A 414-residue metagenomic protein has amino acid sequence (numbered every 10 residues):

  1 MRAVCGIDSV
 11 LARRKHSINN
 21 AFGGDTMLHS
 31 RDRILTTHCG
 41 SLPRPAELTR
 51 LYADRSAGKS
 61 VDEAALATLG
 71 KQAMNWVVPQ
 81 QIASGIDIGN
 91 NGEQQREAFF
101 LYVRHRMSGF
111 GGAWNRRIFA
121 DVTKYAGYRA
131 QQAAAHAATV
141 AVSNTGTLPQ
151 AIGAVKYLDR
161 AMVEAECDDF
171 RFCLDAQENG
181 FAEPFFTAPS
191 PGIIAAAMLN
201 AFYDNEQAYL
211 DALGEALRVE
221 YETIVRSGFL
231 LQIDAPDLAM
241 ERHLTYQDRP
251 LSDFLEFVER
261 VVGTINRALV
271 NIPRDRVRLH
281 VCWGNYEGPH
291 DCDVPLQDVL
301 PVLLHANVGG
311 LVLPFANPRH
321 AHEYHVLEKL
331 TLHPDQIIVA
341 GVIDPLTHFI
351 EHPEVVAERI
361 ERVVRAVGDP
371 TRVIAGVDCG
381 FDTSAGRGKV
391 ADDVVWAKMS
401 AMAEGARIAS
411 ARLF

Functional and structural regions predicted by a protein language model:
R2, R13-R14: Basic polycationic patches enriched in arginine
K15-F414: Domain-level signal for soluble alpha/beta catalytic cores
